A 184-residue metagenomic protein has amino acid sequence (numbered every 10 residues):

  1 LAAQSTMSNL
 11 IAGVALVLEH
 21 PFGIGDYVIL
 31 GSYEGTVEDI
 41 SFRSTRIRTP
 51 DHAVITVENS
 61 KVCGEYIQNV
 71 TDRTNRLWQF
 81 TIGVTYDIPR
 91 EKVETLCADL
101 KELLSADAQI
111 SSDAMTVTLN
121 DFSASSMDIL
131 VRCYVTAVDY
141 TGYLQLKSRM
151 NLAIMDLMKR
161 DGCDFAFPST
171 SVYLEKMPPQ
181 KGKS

Functional and structural regions predicted by a protein language model:
A2, T6-V17: Membrane-spanning helices that line or support transport/gating and their immediate boundary helices in channels
S5, G23, R149: Active-site phosphate/pyrophosphate-handling residues
I11, F22, V57, L119-F122 (+1 more regions): Aromatic-residue hotspot detector
A15-S111: Soluble accessory domains appended to multi-pass membrane transport proteins
Q68-V70, R76-Q79, V84-S184: Solvent-exposed, non-transmembrane regulatory segments of membrane-associated proteins
